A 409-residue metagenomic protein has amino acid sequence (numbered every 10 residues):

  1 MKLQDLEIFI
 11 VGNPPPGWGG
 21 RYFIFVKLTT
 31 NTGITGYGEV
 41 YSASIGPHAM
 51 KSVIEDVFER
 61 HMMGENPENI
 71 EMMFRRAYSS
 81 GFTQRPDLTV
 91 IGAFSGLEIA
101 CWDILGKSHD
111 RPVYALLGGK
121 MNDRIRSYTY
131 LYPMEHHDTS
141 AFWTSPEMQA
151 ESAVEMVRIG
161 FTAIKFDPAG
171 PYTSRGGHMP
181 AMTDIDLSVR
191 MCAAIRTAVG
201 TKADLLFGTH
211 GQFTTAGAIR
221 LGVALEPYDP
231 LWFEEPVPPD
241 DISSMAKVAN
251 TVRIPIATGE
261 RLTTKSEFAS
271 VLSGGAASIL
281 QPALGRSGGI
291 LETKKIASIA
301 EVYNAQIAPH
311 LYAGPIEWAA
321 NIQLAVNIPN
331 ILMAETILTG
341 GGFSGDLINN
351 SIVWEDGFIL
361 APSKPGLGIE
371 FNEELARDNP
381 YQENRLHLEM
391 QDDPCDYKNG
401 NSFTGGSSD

Functional and structural regions predicted by a protein language model:
M1-Y37, Y41-A43, G340-G345, Y397-G406: Structured beta-strand/loop patches that form or line metal/cofactor-binding pockets in enzymes
L3, G33, F58, L97 (+8 more regions): Conserved, mostly hydrophobic/aromatic
T29-H109, N401-D409: Metal- or metallocofactor-binding catalytic centers and their adjacent structured scaffolds across diverse enzyme
T30-T32, Y37, S108, R126 (+4 more regions): Ligand-binding pocket scaffold of soluble enzyme catalytic domains
D56, M72, P86, V223 (+2 more regions): Shared catalytic-loop signature of beta/alpha-barrel
E98-M134, V157-T162: Glycine-rich, aromatic-flanked loop segments that form ligand/cofactor-binding clefts across common enzyme folds
R124, Y128-A246, T251: Metal-dependent enolase-superfamily TIM-barrel catalytic cores that perform enediolate-based chemistry
L367-D409: Extended hydrophobic packing segments that form well-structured cores
